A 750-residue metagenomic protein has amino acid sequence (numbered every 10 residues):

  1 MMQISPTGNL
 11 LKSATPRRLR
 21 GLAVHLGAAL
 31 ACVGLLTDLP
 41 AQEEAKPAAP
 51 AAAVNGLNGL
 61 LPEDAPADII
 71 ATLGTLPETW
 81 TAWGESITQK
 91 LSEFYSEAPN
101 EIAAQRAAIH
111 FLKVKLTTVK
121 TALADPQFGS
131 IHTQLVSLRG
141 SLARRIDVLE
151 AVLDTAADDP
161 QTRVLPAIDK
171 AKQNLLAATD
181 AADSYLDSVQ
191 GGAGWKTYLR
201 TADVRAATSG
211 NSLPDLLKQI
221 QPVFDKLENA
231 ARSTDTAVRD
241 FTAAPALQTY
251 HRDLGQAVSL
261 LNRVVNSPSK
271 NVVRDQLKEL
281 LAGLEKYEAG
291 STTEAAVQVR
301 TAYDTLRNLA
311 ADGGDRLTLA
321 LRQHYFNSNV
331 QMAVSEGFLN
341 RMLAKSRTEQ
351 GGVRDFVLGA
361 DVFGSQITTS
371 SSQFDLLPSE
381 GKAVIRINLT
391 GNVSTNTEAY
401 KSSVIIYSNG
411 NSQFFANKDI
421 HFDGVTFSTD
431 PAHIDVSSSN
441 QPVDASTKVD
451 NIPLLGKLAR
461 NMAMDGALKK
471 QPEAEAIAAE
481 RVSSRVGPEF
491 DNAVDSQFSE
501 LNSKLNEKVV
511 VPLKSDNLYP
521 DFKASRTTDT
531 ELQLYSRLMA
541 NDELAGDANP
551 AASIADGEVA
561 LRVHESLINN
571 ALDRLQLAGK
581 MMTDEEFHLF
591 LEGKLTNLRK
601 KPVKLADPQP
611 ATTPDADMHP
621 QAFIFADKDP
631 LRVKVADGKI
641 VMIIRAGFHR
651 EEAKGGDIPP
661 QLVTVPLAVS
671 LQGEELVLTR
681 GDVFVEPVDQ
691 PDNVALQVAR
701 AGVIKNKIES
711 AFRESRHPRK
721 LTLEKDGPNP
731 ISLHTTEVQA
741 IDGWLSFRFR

Functional and structural regions predicted by a protein language model:
M2-G8, A41-A344, P660-E714, P730-T735 (+1 more regions): Acidic/polar low-complexity scaffolding segments in large eukaryotic proteins
S5-L26: Bacterial N-terminal signal peptides that target proteins for export
H25-G34: Bacterial N-terminal signal peptides
V148, V152, D169, S233 (+9 more regions): Hydrophobic membrane/lipid-contacting segments
A459-L501: Long, contiguous amphipathic alpha-helices that act as assembly "spine/axial" helices in icosahedral shell and virion
I477, V494, L501-N502, L567 (+3 more regions): Interface/linker segment at the passenger-translocator junction of Type V secretion outer-membrane proteins
D491-S515, L723: Amphipathic, coiled-coil-like alpha-helical scaffolding segments used for oligomerization/assembly
